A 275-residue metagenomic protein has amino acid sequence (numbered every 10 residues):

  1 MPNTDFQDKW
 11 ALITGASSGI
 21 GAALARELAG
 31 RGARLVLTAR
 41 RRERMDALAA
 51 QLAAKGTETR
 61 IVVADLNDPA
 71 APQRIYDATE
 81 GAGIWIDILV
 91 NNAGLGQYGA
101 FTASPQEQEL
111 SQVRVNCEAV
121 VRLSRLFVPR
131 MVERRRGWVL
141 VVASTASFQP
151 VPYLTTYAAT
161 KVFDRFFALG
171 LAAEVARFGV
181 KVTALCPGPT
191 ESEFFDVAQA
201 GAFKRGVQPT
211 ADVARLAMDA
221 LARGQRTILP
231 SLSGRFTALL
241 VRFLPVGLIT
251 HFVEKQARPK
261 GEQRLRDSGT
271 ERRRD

Functional and structural regions predicted by a protein language model:
W10, S17-S18: Conserved glycine-rich cofactor-binding loop
R31-L48: Conserved glycine-rich Rossmann-like NAD(P)H-binding loop of the short-chain dehydrogenase/reductase
R42-E43, V63-R74, Q106: The beta1-alpha1 cofactor-binding region of Rossmann-like NAD(H)/NADP(H)-dependent oxidoreductases
A100-V113: Substrate-binding pocket helix/loop in short-chain dehydrogenase/reductase
S124, T160: Active-site helix of classical SDR
S144: Residue(s) in the substrate-gating loop at a strand-loop-helix junction that position the organic substrate next
A184, A200-A238: C-terminal helical subdomain
